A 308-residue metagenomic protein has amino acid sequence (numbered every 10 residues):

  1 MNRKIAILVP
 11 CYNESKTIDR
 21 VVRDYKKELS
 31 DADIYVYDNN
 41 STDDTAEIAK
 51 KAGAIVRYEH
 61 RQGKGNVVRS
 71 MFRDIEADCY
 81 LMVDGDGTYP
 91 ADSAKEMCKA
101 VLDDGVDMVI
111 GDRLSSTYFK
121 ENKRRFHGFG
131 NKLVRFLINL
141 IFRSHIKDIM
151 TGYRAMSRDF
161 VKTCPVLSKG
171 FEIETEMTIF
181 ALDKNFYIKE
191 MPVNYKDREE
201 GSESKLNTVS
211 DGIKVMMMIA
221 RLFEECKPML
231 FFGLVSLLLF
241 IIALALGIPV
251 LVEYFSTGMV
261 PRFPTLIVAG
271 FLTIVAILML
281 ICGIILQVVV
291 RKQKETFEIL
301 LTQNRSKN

Functional and structural regions predicted by a protein language model:
K4-A6, D33, E176: Cell-envelope/extracellular polymer assembly enzymes that use nucleotide-activated donors
L8-V9, V21-V22, D31-N40, R57: Short beta-strand/loop segment that forms part of the nucleotide-sugar
N13-K27: Short, well-formed alpha-helical segments that are part of the catalytic scaffolds of diverse glycosyltransferases
K16-R20, T42-A52: Acidic helix N-cap motif at the loop->helix transition within catalytic regions of sugar-transfer enzymes
A32-Y35, A46-D74: Conserved donor nucleotide-binding strand/loop of the catalytic core
H60-D74, A91-F171, K196-I213, M218: Acceptor/aglycone-binding surface of glycosyltransferases and processive sugar-polymer synthases
Y80: Short aromatic/hydrophobic "clamp" motif used to bind/position activated sugar donors
S168-K169, I173-N308: Hydrophobic helical membrane-anchoring modules
